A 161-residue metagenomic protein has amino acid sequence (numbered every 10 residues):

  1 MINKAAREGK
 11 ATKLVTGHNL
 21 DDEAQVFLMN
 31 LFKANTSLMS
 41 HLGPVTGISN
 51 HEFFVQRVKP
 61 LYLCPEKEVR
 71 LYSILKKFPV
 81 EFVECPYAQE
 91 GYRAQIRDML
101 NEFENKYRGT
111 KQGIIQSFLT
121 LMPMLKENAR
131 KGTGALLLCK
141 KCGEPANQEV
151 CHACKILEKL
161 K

Functional and structural regions predicted by a protein language model:
M1-E68, I114, Q148, K155-K161: Active-site adenylate/phosphate-handling loop in enzymes that bind or generate adenylated species
V58-P60, F82-V83, C139: Thr-Gly-centered strand-to-loop micro-motif
C64-Q116: Mid-to-C-terminal catalytic subdomains of enzymes that bind/position adenosyl phosphate moieties or nucleic-acid
Q112, T133-A135, H152: C-terminal signal-anchor/stop-transfer transmembrane helix together with its immediate cytosolic, Lys/Arg-enriched
P123-A135, K141-A146: Short, flexible, mixed-charge glycine/proline-rich loop motifs that serve as phosphate/nucleic-acid-contacting
L138-C142, C151-C154: Short cysteine-rich clusters marking metal-coordination/redox-active sites
